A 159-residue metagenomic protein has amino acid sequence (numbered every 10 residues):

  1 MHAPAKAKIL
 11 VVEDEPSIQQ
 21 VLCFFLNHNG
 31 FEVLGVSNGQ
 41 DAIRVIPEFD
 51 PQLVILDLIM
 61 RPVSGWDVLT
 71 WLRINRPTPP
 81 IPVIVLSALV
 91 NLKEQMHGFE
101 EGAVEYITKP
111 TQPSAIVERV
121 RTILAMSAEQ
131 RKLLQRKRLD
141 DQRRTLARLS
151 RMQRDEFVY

Functional and structural regions predicted by a protein language model:
Q20-H28: Charged docking surfaces used in two-component/phosphorelay signaling
S37-D41, I59, S64-T70, G102: Acidic catalytic/metal-coordinating carboxylates
R44, W66-P79: Short amphipathic alpha-helix used as the core "switch/output" element in two-component signaling
F49-I55: Active-site beta3 strand of CheY-like receiver
D67, V90-T108, E118: Alpha4 helix (beta4-alpha4-beta5 surface) of REC/receiver domains from two-component response regulators
P110-L124: C-terminal output helix
M126-Y159: CheY-like receiver
